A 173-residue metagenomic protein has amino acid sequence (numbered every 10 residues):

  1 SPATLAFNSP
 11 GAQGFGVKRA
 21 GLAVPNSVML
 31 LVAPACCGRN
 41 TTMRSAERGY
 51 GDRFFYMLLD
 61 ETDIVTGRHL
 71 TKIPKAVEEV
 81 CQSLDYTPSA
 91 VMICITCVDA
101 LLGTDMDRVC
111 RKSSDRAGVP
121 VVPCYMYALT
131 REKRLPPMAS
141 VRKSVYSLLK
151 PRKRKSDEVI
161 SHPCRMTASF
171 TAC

Functional and structural regions predicted by a protein language model:
S1-C173: An N-terminal assembly and electron-transfer interface module characteristic of large anaerobic redox and radical
